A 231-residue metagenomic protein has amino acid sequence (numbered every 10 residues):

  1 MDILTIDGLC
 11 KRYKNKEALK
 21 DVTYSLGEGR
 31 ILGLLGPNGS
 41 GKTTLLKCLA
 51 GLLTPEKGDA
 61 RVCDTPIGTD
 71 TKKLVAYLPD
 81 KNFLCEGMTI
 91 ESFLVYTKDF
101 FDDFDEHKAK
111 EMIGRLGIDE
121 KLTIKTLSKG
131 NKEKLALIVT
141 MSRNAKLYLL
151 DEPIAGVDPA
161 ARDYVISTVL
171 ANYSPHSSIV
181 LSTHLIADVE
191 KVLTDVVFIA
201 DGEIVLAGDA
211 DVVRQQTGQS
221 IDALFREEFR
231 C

Functional and structural regions predicted by a protein language model:
L32-P37: The feature captures the beta-strand-to-loop junction immediately N-terminal to the Walker
A50: Helix-to-loop junction immediately C-terminal to a conserved catalytic motif
K57-T71: Conserved ABC transporter NBD signature motif
D80-L135, R143: ABC-family P-loop ATPase nucleotide-binding domains
Y148-E152, V157: Catalytic Walker B motif of ABC-type/P-loop ATPase nucleotide-binding domains
R162-P175: Helical segment within the ABC ATPase nucleotide-binding domain
